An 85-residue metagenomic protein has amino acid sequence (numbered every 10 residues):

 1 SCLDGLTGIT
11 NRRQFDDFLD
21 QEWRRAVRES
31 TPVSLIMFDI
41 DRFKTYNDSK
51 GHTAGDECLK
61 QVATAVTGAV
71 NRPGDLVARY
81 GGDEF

Functional and structural regions predicted by a protein language model:
S1-T10, R24: Amphipathic HAMP/coiled-coil signal-transducing linker helices that couple sensory inputs to cytosolic output domains
N11-S34, D41-G68, A78-G82: Conserved long alpha-helical elements within nucleotide-processing catalytic cores of c-di-GMP signaling and class III
G74-L76: Glycine-rich ATP-lid/hinge loop adjacent to the conserved G-boxes
